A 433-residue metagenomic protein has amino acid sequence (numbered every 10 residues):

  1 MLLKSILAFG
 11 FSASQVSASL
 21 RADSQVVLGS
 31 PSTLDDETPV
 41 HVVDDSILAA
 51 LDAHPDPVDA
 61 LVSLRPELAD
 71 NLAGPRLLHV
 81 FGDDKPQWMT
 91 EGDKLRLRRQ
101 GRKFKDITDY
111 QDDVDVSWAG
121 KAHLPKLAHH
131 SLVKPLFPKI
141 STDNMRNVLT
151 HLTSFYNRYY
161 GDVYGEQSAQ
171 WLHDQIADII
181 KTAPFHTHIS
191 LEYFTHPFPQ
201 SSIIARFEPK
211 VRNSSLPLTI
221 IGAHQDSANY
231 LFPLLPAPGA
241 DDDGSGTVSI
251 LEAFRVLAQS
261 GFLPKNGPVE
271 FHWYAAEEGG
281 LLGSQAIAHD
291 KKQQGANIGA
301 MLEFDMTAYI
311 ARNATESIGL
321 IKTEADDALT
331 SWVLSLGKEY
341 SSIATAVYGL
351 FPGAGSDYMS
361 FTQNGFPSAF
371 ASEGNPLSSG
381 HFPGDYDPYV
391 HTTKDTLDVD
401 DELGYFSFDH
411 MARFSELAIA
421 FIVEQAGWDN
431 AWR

Functional and structural regions predicted by a protein language model:
M1-R21: Fungal secretory targeting signals
R99, K103-D162: N-terminal hydrophobic or amphipathic helices/low-complexity stretches enriched in small/hydrophobic/Pro/Gly
S131-I140, T153-G165, I189-Y193, P233-D243 (+5 more regions): Second-shell loop/turn segments in exported
N147-E208: A non-catalytic alpha/beta surface segment that caps or lines the substrate-entry region of metallo-dependent hydrolase
N157-Y160, H196-P199, P209-R212, Q225-N229 (+6 more regions): Solvent-exposed loop/turn segments at secondary-structure junctions within structured extracellular/periplasmic domains
T187-L235: Acidic/His- and Gly-rich active-site-bordering loop/insert found across diverse amide/peptide-bond hydrolases
P199-S202, L234-A328, W332, D357-S360: Acidic/histidine-rich catalytic neighborhood of metal-dependent amide-processing enzymes
Y309-R433: Active-site-adjacent substrate-binding region of metalloamidase/peptidase-like peptide-processing proteins
